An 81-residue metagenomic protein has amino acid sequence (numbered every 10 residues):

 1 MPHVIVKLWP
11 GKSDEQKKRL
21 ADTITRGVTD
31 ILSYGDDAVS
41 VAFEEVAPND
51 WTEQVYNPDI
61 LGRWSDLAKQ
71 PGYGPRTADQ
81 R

Functional and structural regions predicted by a protein language model:
P2-R81: A domain-level signal for the structural core that forms small-molecule/cofactor-binding pockets and catalytic centers
